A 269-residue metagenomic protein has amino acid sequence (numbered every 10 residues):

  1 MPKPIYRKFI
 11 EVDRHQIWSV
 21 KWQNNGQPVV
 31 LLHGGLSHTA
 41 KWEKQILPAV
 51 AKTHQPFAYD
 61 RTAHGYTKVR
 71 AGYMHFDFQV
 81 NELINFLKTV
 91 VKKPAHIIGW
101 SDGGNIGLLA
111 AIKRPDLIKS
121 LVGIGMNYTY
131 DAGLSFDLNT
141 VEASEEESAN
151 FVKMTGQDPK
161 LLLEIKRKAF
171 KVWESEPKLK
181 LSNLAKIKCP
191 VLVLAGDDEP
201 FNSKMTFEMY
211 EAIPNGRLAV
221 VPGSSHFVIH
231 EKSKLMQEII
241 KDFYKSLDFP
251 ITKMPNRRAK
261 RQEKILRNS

Functional and structural regions predicted by a protein language model:
H15-Y66: Conserved HGGG/HGGXW glycine-rich cap/lid loop of the alpha/beta-hydrolase fold
F57-I98: Active-site loop/oxyanion-hole signature of alpha/beta-hydrolase fold enzymes
N105-K113, K119-N150: Flexible "cap/lid" loop of the alpha/beta hydrolase fold
R167-N183, D197: Active-site nucleophile elbow and catalytic-triad environment of alpha/beta-hydrolase enzymes
I187, V193-A195: Short beta-strand/loop motif that positions the catalytic acidic residue of the alpha/beta-hydrolase fold
P200-M205: Conserved alpha/beta-hydrolase "acid-adjacent" motif
T206, I213-F227: Catalytic histidine neighborhood in serine/cysteine hydrolases with alpha/beta-hydrolase-type architecture
P222-S269: Catalytic active-site module of serine/aspartate enzymes centered on a nucleophile-bearing elbow/loop
